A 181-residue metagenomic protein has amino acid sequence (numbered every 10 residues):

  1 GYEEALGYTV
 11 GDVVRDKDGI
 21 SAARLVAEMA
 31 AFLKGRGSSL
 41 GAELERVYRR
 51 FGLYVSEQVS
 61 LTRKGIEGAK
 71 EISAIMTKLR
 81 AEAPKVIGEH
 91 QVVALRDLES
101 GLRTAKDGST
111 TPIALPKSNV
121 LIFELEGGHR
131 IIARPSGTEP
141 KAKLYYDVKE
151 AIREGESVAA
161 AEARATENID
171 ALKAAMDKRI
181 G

Functional and structural regions predicted by a protein language model:
G1-R134, K143, I152-V158, E162-G181: Phosphate-binding and adjacent anionic-ligand microenvironments
G137-E139: A generic beta-sheet turn/junction motif
